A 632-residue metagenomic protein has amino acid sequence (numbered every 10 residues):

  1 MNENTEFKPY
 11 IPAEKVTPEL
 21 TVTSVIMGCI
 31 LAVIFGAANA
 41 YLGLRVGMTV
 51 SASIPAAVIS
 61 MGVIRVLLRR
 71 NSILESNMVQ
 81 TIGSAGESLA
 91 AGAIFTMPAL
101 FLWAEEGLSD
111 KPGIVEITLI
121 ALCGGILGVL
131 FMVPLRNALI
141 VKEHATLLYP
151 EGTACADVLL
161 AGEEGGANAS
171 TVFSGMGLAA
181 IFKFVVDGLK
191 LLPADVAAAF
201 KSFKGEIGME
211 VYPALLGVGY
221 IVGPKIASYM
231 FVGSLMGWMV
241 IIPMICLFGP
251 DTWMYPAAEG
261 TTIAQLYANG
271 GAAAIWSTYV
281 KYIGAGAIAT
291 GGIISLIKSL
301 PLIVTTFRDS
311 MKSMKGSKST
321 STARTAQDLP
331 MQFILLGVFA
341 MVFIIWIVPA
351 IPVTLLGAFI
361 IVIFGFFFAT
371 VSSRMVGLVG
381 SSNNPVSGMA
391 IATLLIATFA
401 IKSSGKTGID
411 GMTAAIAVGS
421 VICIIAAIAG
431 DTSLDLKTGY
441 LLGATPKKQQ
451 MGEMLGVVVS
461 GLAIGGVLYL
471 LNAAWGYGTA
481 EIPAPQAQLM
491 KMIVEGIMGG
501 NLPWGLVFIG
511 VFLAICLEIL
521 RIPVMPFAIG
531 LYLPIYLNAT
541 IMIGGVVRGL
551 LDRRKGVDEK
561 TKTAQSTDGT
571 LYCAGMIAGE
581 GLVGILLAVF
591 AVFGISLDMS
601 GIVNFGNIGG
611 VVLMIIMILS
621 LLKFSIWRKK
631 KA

Functional and structural regions predicted by a protein language model:
M1-A632: Alpha-helical multipass membrane-protein architecture
